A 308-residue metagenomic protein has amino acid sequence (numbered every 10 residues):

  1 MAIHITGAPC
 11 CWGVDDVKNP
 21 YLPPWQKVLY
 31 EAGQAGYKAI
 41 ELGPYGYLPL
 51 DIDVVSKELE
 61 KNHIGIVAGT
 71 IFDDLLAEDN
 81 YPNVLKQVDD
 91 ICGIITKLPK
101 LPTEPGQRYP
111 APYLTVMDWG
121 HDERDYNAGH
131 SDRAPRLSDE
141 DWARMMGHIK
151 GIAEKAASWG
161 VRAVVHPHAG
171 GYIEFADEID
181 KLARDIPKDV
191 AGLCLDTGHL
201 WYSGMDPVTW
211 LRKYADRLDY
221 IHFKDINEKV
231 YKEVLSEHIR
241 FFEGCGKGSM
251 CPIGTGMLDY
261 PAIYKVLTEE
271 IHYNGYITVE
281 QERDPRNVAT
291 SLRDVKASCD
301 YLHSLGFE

Functional and structural regions predicted by a protein language model:
A2, L29-Q34, P49-A68, D90-A111 (+4 more regions): Acidic (Asp/Glu)-rich catalytic clusters
G7, A32, I40, L59 (+7 more regions): Conserved, mostly hydrophobic/aromatic
C10-P24, L76-V84, A134-W142: Active-site mouth loops of central-metabolism enzymes
C10-W12, G43-Y45, I71-L76, W119-H121 (+5 more regions): Active-site beta-loop-alpha junctions enriched in small/polar residues
V17-A32, V84-I95, S203-L211, Y260: Short, acidic/polar
P24-G46: Catalytic domains of carbohydrate-active enzymes, especially glycoside hydrolases
A39-I40, W142-P252, M257, F307: Acidic/histidine-rich catalytic cores of soluble enzymes
G65, N80-L193: Active-site acidic/histidine proton-transfer and metal-coordination neighborhood in alpha/beta enzyme cores
